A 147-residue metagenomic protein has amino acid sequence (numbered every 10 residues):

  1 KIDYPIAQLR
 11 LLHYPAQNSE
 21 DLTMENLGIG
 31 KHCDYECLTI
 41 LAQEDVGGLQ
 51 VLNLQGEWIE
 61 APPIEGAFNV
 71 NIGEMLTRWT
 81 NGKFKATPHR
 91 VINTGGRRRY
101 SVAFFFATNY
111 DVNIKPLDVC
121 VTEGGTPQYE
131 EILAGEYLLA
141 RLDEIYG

Functional and structural regions predicted by a protein language model:
K1-G147: C-terminal flanking tails of non-heme Fe-dependent oxygenases
